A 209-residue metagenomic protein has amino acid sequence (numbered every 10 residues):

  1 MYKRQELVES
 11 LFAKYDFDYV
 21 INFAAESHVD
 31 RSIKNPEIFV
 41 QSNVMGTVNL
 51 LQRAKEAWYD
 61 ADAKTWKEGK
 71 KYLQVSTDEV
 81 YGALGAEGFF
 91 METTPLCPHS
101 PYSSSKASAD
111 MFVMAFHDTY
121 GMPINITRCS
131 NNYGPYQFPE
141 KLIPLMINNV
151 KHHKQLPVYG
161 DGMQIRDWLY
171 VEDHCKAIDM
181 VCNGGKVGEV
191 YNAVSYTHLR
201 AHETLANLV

Functional and structural regions predicted by a protein language model:
M1-Q5, T197-T204: Conserved small/polar residues in nucleotide/adenosyl-binding loops
K3-N132, E172, C182: N-terminal Rossmann-like NAD(P)+-binding domain of SDR-like oxidoreductases, especially those catalyzing
A107, N125, N132-L145, H152-K154 (+4 more regions): Glycine/proline-rich active-site loop of Rossmann-fold NAD(P)-dependent oxidoreductases
L208-V209: Hydrophobic alpha-helical segments, chiefly the membrane-spanning helices and signal/signal-anchor peptides
